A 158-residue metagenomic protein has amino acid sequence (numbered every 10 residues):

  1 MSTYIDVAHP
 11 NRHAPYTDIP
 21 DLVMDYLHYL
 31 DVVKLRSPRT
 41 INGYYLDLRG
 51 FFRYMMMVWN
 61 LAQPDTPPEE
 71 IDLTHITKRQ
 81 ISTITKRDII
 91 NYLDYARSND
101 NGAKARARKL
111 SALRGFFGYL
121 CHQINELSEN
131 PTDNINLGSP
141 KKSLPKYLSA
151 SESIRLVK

Functional and structural regions predicted by a protein language model:
S2-H13, M24-R39, L48-L144: N-terminal core-binding DNA-recognition domain of tyrosine recombinases/integrases
V23, L48, S149-S153: A structural signal for well-ordered alpha-helical scaffolds and beta->alpha junctions
S98, K142-K158: Long, amphipathic, Lys/Arg-enriched alpha-helical "connector/arm" segment
